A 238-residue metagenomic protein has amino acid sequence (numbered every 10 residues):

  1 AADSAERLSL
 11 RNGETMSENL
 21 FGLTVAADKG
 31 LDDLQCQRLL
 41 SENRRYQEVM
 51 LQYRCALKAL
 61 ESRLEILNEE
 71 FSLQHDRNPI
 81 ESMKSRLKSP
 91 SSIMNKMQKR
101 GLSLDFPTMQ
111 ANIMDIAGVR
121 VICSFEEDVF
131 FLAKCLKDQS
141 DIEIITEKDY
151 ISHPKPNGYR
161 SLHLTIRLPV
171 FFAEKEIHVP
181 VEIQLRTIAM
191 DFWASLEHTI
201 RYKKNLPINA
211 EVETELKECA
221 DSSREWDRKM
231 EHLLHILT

Functional and structural regions predicted by a protein language model:
A1-T15: N-terminal amphipathic/basic-hydrophobic helices that include classical n-h-c signal peptides and signal-anchor
S17-L57, L64-E70, V181-T238: An acidic, glycine-/histidine-flanked metal-binding catalytic module
V49, Y53, L57, P90 (+2 more regions): Generic alpha-helical secondary structure
L57, E61, E65, M94 (+1 more regions): Generic solvent-exposed, charged/amphipathic alpha-helical segments that serve as macromolecular interface scaffolds
E70-F71, G101-L102, S140-I145: Short secondary-structure junctions
D76-I116: A glycine-rich, hydrophobic loop/mini-helix early in the fold
Q110, C123-M230: Long beta-strand-rich cores associated with HINT superfamily self-processing modules
I116-C123: Terminal, regulation- and interaction-focused segments at domain boundaries
